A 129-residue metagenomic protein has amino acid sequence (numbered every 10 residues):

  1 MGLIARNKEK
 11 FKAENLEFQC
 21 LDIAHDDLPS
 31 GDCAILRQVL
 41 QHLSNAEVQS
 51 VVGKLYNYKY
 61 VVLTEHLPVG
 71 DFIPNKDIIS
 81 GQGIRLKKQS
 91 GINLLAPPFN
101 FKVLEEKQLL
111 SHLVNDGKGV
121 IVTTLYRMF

Functional and structural regions predicted by a protein language model:
M1-G31, L43-F129: Class I (Rossmann-like) S-adenosyl-L-methionine-dependent methyltransferase catalytic domain, capturing the SAM-binding
A34-I35: A conserved beta-strand element that flanks and buttresses the S-adenosyl-L-methionine
V39: Hydrophobic adenine-recognition pocket in adenosine-nucleotide-binding enzymes
